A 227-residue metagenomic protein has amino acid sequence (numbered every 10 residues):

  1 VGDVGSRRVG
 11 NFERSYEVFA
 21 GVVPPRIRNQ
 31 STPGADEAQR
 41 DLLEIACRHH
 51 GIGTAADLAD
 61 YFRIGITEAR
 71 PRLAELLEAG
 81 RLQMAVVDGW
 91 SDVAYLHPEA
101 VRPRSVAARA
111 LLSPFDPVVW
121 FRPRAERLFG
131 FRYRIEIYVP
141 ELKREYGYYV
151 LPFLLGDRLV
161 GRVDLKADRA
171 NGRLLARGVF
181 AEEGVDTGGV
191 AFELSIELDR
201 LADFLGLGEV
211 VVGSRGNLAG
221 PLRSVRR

Functional and structural regions predicted by a protein language model:
V1-L111, D116-V119, R124, F131-I135 (+3 more regions): Long, low-complexity intrinsically disordered regions
